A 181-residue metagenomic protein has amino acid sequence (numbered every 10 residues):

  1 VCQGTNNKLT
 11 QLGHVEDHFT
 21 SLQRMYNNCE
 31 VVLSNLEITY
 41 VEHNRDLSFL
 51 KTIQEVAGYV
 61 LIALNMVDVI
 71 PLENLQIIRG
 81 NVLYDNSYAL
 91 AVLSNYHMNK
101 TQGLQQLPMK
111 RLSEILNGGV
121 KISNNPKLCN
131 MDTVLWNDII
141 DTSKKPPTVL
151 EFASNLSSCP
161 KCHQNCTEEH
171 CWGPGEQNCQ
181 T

Functional and structural regions predicted by a protein language model:
V1-N178: Concave beta-strand-loop units of leucine-rich repeat
